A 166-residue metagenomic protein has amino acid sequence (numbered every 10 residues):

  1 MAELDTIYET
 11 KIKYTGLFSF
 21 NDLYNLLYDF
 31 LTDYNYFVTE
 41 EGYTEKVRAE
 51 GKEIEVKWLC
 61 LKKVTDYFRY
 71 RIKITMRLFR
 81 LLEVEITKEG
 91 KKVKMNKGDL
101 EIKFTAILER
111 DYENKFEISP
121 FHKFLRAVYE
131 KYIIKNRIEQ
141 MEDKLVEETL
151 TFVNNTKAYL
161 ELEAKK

Functional and structural regions predicted by a protein language model:
M1-T39, T44-K46, Q140-M141: Terminal, regulation- and interaction-focused segments at domain boundaries
D5, E9, V38, V56 (+3 more regions): Generic, low-specificity signal for short hydrophobic/alpha-helical stretches with a mild N-terminal bias, encompassing
I7-K11, E53, D99: Intrinsic-disorder/low-complexity, polar/charged segments enriched in Ser/Thr/Lys/Arg/Asp/Glu/Gln
K13-S19, L59-L61, R77-F79, K103-E109 (+1 more regions): Solvent-exposed residues in well-ordered beta-strands and their adjoining turns, especially edge/terminal strands
F18, D22-N25, G51-E53, E147 (+1 more regions): Short, well-structured alpha-helical interface segments that form or flank functional binding sites
N21, N25, N35, N96 (+3 more regions): Detector for Asparagine
T32-N96, F104: Hydrophobic-cavity lipid-handling domains and compact docking modules
K103-K166: Glycine-rich, aromatic-bearing surface loops/beta-hairpins
